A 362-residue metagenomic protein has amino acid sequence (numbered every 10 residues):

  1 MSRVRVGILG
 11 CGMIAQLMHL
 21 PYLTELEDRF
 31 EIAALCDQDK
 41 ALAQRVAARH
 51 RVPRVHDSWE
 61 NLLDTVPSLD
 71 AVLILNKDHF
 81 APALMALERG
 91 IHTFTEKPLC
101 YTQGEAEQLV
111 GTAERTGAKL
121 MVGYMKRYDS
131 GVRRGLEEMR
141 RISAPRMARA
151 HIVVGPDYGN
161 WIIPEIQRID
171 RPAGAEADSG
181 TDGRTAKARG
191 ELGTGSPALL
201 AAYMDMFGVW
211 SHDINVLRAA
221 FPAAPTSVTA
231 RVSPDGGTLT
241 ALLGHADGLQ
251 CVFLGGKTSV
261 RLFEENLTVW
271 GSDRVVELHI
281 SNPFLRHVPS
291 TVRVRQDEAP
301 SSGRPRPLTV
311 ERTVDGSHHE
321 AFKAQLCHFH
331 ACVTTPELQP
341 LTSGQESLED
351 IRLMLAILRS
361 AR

Functional and structural regions predicted by a protein language model:
M1-H50: N-terminal Rossmann-like dinucleotide-binding module
H50-T112: Beta-loop-alpha module in the N-terminal Rossmann-like domain of NAD(P)-dependent dehydrogenases, especially those
N61, A71, A118, C327-R362: C-terminal helix-rich "cap/oligomerization" subdomain common to oxidoreductases
T95-E96, L120-V122, L278: Hydrophobic residues in well-ordered beta-strands that form the structural core
Y101-S179: A contiguous active-site-proximal alpha/beta segment in oxidoreductase catalytic domains
G123-S130, N160-A224: Mid-domain beta-loop-alpha active-site segment that forms a flexible, acidic cofactor/metal-binding surface
R168-P197, T268-L341: C-terminal glycine/acidic-rich active-site capping loop/insertion
A198-F284, G316-E337, M354-I357: Contiguous beta-strand/loop segments that form the cofactor/metal-binding neighborhood of enzyme cores
